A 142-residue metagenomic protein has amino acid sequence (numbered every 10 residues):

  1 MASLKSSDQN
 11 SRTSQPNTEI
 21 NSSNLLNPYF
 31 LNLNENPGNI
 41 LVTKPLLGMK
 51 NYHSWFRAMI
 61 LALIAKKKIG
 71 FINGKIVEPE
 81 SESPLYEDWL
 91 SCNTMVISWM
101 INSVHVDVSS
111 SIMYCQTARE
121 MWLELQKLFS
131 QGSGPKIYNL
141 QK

Functional and structural regions predicted by a protein language model:
M1-K142: N-terminal Lys/Arg-enriched interaction segments
